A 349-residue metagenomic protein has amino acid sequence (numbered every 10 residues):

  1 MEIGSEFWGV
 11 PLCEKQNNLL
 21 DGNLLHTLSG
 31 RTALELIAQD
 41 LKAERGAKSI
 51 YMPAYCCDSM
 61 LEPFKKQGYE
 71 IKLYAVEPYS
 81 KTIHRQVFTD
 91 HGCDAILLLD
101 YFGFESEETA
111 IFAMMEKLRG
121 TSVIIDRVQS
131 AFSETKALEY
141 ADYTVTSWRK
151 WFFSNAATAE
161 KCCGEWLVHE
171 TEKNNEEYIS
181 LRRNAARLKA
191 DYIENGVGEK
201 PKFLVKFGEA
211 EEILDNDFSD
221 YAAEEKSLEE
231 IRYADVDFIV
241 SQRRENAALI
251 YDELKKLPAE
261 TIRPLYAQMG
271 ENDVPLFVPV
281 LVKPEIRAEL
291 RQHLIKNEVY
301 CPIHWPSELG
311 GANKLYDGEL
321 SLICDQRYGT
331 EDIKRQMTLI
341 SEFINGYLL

Functional and structural regions predicted by a protein language model:
F7-V10, E14, D21-L25, G30 (+3 more regions): PLP-dependent aminotransferase class I/II
V10-L24, T32, A38-L118, S122 (+1 more regions): PLP-dependent aminotransferase-like
Q16-L20, L61-K66, T89-H91, S133-A141 (+2 more regions): Short loop/helix-cap segments at secondary-structure boundaries that form the rim of catalytic
A33, I50, D100, D126 (+6 more regions): Generic structural signal for small/hydrophobic residues in well-ordered secondary structure, especially within
Y51, K72, I124-D126, V145 (+1 more regions): Structural detector of well-ordered beta-strand residues that form the stable sheet scaffold of enzyme domains
A75-S80, V128-Q129, W148-F152, W305-L309 (+1 more regions): Short, acidic/turn-prone active-site loops that include or flank metal/cofactor- and phosphate-binding residues
I124-E160: Conserved active-site segment immediately N-terminal to the catalytic lysine that forms the internal aldimine
W151, G164-H169, E285, G329: Short helix-loop capping/hinge motifs at secondary-structure junctions, enriched in acidic/polar residues
